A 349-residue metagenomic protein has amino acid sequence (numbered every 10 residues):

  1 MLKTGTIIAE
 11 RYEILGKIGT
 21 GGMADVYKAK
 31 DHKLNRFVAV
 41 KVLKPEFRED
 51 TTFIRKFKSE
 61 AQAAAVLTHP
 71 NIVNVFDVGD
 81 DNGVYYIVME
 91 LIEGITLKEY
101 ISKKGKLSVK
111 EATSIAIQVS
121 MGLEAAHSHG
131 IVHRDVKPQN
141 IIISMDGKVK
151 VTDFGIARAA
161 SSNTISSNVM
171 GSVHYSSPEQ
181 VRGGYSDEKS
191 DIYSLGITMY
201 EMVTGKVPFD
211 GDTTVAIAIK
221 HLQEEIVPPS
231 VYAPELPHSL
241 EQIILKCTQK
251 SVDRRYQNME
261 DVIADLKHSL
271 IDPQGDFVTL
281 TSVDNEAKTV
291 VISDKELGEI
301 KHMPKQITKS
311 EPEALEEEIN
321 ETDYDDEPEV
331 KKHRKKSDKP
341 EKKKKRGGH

Functional and structural regions predicted by a protein language model:
I14-G21, V26: Protein kinase glycine-rich loop
K44-V66: AlphaC helix of the eukaryotic protein kinase fold
V78: Activation-segment/catalytic-loop signature of the eukaryotic protein kinase fold
N82-T96, Y100: Conserved short submotifs of the Hanks-type protein kinase catalytic core that shape the nucleotide-binding pocket
I115-A116: Activation segment signature within eukaryotic-like protein kinase domains
V119-I131: Protein kinase catalytic-loop region centered on the HRD/HxD motif
H174-F277: C-terminal lobe helix-coil module of Hanks-type protein kinase domains
